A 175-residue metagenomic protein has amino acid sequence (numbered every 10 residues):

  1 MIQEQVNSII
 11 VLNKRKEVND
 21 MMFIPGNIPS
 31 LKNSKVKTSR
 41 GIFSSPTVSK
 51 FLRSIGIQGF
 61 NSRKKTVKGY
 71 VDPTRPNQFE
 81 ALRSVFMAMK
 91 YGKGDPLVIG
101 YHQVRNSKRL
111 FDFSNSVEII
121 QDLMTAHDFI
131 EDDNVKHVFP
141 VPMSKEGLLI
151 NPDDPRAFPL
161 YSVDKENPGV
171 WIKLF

Functional and structural regions predicted by a protein language model:
M1-F175: Acidic, proline/glycine-enriched N-terminal capping motif
